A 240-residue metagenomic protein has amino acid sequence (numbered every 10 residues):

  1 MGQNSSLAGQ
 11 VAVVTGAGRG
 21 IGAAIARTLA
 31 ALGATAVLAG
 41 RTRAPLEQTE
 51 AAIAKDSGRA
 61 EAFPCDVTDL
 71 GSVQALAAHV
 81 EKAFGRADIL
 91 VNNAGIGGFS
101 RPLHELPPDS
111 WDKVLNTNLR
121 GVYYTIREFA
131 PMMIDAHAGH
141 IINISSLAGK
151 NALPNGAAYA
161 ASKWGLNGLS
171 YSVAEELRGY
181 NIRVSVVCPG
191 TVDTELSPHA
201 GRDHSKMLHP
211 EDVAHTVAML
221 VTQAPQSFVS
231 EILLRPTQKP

Functional and structural regions predicted by a protein language model:
V11, G18-G20: Conserved glycine-rich cofactor-binding loop
L32-Q48: Conserved glycine-rich Rossmann-like NAD(P)H-binding loop of the short-chain dehydrogenase/reductase
A44, P64-L76, P108: The beta1-alpha1 cofactor-binding region of Rossmann-like NAD(H)/NADP(H)-dependent oxidoreductases
R101-L103, S110-D112: Substrate-binding pocket helix/loop in short-chain dehydrogenase/reductase
I126, S162: Active-site helix of classical SDR
S146: Residue(s) in the substrate-gating loop at a strand-loop-helix junction that position the organic substrate next
G179-I182, V186-V187, R202-P240: C-terminal helical subdomain
